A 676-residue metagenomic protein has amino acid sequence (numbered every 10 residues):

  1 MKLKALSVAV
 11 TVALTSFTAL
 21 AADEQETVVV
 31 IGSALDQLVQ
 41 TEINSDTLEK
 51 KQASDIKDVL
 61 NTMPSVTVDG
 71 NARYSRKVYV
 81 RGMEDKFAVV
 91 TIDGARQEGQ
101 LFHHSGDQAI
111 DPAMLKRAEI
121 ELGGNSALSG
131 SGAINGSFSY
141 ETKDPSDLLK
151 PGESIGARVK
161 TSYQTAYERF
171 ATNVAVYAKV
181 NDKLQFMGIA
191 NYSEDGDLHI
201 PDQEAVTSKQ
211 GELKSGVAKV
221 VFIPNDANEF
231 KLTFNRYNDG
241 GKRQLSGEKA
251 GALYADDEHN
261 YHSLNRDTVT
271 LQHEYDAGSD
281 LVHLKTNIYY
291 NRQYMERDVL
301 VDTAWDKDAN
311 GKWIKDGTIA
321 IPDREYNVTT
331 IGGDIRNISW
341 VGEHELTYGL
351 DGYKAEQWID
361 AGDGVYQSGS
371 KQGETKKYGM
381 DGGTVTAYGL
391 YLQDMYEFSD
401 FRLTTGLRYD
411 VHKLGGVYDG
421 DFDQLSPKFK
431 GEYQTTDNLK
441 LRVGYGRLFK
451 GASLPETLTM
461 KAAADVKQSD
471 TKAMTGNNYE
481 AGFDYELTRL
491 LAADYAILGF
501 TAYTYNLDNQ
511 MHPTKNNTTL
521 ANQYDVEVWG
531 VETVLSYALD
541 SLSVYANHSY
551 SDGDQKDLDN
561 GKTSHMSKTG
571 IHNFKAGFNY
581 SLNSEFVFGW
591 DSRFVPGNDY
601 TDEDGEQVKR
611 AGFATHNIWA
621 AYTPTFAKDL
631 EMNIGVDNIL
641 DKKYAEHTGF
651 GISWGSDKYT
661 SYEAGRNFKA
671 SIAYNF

Functional and structural regions predicted by a protein language model:
A22-D23, S129-G130, P145-I155, D182-K183 (+9 more regions): Short loop/turn motifs that connect adjacent beta-strands in outer-membrane beta-barrel proteins
A22-G152, E168, G247, T268 (+1 more regions): Acidic, small-polar-rich N-terminal luminal/periplasmic segments of exported/outer-membrane proteins
S131, A464, V528-W529, I571-F574 (+2 more regions): C-terminal beta-signal and terminal closure region of outer-membrane beta-barrel proteins
P145-S146, S154, Y167-A171, A175-L264 (+2 more regions): Periplasmic-side early beta-strands and strand-to-turn transitions of outer-membrane beta-barrels
T161, L281-V301, L441-R442, K472-V531 (+4 more regions): Membrane-embedded beta-barrel scaffold of Gram-negative outer-membrane proteins
I223-Y237, L264-Y418, Q434, R489-L491 (+3 more regions): Face-selective signature of the C-terminal outer-membrane beta-barrel domain
N238-K242, S246-A252, G369, K413 (+6 more regions): Surface-exposed extracellular loop regions of Gram-negative outer-membrane beta-barrel proteins, predominantly
Y396-L403, A492-N506, A521-E603, L640 (+1 more regions): Gram-negative outer-membrane beta-barrel transporters
